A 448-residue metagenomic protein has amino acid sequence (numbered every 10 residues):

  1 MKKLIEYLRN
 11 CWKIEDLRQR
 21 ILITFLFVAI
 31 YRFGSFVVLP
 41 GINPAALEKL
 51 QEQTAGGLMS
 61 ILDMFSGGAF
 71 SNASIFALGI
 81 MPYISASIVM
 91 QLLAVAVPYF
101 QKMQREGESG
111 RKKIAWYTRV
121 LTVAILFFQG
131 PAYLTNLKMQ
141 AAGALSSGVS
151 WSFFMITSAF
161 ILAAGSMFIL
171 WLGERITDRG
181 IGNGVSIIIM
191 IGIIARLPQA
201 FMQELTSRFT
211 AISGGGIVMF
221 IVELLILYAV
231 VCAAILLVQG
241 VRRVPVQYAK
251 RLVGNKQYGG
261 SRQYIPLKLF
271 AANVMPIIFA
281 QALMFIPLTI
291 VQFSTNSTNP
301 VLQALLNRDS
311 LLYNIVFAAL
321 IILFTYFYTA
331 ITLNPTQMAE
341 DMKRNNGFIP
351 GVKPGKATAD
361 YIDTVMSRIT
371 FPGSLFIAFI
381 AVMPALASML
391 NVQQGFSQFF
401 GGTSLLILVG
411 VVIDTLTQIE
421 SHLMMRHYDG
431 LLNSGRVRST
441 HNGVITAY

Functional and structural regions predicted by a protein language model:
M1-Q104, E108-Y448: N-terminal cationic and glycine-rich segments that engage phosphates or anionic surfaces
